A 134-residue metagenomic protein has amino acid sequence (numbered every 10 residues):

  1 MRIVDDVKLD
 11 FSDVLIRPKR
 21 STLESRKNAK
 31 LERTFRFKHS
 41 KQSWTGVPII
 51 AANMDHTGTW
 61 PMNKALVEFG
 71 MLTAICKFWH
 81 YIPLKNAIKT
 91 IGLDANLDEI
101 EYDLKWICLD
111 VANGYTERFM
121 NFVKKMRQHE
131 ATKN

Functional and structural regions predicted by a protein language model:
M1-N134: Active-site entrance/lid segments in N-terminal catalytic domains of soluble metabolic enzymes
